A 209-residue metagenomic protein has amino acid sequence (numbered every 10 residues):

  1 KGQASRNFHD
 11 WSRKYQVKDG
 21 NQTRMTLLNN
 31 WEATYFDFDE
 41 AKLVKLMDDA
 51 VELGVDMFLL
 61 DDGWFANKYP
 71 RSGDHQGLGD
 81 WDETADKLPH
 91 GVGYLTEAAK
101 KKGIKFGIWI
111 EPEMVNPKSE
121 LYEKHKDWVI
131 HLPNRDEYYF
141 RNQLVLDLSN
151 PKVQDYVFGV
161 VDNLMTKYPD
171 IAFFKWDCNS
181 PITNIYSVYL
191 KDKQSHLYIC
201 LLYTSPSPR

Functional and structural regions predicted by a protein language model:
K1-G107, E113-V115, E120, F140: Conserved structural scaffold segments of CAZyme catalytic domains across common CAZy folds
E40, V44, A85-P89, G93 (+2 more regions): Non-membrane alpha-helical structural segments and their capping/turn regions in soluble enzymes
D56-D62, G159-Y189: Active-site groove signature of glycoside hydrolases
K68-Y69, V115-H125, P181-K191: Flexible glycine/acidic-rich beta-alpha junction loops that bind and position SAM and/or redox cofactors in anaerobic
D74-D86, V188-L201: Glycine-rich tight-turn/loop motif centered on a GG-T
I110-E111, R209: Acidic carboxylate-rich catalytic motifs and surrounding loops in phosphoryl-/glycosyl-chemistry enzymes
P112-N163: Active-site-adjacent "subsite" loops/lids of carbohydrate-active enzymes
Y203-P208: Conserved small/polar residues in nucleotide/adenosyl-binding loops
